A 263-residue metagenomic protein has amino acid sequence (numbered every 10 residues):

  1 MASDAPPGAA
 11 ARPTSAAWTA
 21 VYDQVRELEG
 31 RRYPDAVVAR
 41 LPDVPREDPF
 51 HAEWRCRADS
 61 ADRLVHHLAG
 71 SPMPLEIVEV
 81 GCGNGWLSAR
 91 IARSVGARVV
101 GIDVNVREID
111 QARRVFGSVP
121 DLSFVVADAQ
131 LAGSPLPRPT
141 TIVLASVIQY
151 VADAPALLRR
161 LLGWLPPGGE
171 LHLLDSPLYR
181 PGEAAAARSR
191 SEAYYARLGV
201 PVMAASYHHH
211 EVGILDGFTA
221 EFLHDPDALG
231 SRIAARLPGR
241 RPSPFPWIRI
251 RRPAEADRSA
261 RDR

Functional and structural regions predicted by a protein language model:
M1-P45: N-terminal, positively charged/glycine-rich alpha-helical extensions of SAM-dependent methyltransferases
E53-M73: Conserved alpha-helix/loop element of class I SAM-dependent methyltransferases that forms part of the SAM/SAH-binding
G81-G83: Class I SAM-dependent methyltransferase "Motif I" SAM/SAH-binding loop
W86-L131: Class I SAM-dependent methyltransferase SAM/SAH-binding core
T141-A154: A short SAM/SAH-binding and catalytic strip from SAM-dependent methyltransferases
P155-E170: A short glycine-rich, Lys/Arg-flanked "PGG" loop and its adjoining helix->strand segment in the class I
H172-Y195: Conserved class I S-adenosyl-L-methionine
M203-L223: Short alpha-helix
